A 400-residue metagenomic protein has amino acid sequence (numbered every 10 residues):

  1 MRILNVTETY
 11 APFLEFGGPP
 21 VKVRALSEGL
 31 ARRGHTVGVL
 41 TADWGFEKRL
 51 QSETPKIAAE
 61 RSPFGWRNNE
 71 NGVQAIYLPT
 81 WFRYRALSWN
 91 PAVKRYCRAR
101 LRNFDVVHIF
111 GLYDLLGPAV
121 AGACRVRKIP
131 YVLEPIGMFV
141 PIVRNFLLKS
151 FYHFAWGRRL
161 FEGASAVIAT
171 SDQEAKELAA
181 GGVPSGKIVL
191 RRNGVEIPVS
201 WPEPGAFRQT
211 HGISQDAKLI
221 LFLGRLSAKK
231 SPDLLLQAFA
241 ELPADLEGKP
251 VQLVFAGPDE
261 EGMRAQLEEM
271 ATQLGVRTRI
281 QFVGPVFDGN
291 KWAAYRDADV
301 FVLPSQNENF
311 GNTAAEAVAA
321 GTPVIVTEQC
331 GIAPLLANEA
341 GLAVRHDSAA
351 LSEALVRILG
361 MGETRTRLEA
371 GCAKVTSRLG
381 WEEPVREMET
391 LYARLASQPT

Functional and structural regions predicted by a protein language model:
L4, I213-K230, L236-F239, V254: Conserved donor-binding/catalytic core segment of Leloir-type glycosyltransferases
D43, Q173, G194: Carbohydrate-associated surface elements
F46, V195, L223, Q252-E268: Glycosyltransferase donor-sugar binding loop
L112, Q306: Aromatic "clamp/platform" in nucleotide-sugar-dependent glycosyltransferases that forms part of the donor/acceptor
P130-V132, V140-G163: Nucleotide-sugar donor phosphate/pyrophosphate-binding loop at the beta->alpha transition of glycosyltransferases
A265-V286: Nucleotide-activated donor-binding/catalytic signature segment of Leloir-type glycosyltransferases, i.e., the conserved
P323-V326: Short hydrophobic beta-strand element within catalytic cores of glycosyltransferases and related nucleotide-activated
N338-A349, R357-G362: Conserved acidic donor-binding segment of nucleotide-sugar-dependent glycosyltransferases
